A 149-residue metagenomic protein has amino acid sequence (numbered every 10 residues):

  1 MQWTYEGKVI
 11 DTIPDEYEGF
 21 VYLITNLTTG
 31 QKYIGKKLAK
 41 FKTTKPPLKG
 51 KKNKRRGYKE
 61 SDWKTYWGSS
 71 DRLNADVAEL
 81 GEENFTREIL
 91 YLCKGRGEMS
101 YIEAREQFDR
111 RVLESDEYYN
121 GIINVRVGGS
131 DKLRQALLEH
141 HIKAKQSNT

Functional and structural regions predicted by a protein language model:
M1-T149: Structure-specific nucleic-acid interaction/processing domains
